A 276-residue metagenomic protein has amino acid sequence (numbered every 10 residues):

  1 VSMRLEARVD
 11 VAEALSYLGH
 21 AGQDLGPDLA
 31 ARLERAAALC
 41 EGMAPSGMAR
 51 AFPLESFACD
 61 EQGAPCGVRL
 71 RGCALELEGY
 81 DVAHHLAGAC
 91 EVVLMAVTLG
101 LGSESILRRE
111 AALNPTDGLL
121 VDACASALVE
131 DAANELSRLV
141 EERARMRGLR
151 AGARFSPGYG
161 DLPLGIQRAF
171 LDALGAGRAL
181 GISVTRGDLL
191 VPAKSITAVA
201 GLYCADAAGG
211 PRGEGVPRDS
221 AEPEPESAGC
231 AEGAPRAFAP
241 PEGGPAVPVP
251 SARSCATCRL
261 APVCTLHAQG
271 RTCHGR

Functional and structural regions predicted by a protein language model:
V1-V121, C264, G275-R276: Active-site helix-to-loop segments that bind/position phosphate- or nucleotide-bearing substrates and donors across
D28-A31, R35, A127, D131 (+2 more regions): Conserved active-site and cofactor/substrate-binding residues in soluble primary-metabolism enzymes
A38-P45, E141, R145, G175 (+1 more regions): Generic secondary-structure signature for well-ordered alpha-helical cores
L39, E135, L139, A169 (+1 more regions): Alpha-helical scaffold segments in soluble metabolic enzymes
S46-E55, V140-S156: Flexible, glycine/charged-enriched surface loops at secondary-structure junctions
L99, R147-D219, G229-R271: Short terminal or interdomain "cap/linker" segment that borders an active site or interface and mediates
T116-R138: Compact, glycine/acidic-enriched structural inserts
